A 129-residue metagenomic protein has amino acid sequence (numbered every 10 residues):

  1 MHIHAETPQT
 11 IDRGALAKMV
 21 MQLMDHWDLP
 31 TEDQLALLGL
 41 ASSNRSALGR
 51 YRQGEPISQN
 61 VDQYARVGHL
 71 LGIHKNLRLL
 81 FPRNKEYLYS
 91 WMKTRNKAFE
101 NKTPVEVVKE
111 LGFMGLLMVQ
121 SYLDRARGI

Functional and structural regions predicted by a protein language model:
M1-I129: Non-transmembrane "mature" sequence context
